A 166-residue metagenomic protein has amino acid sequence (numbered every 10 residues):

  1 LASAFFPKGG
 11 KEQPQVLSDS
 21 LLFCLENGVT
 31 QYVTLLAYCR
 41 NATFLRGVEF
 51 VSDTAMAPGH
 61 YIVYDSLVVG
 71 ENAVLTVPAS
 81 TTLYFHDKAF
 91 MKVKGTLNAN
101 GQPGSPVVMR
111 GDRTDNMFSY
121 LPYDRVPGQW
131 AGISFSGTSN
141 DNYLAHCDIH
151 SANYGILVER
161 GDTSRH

Functional and structural regions predicted by a protein language model:
S3-H166: Beta-strand/loop edge motif enriched in small/polar residues
